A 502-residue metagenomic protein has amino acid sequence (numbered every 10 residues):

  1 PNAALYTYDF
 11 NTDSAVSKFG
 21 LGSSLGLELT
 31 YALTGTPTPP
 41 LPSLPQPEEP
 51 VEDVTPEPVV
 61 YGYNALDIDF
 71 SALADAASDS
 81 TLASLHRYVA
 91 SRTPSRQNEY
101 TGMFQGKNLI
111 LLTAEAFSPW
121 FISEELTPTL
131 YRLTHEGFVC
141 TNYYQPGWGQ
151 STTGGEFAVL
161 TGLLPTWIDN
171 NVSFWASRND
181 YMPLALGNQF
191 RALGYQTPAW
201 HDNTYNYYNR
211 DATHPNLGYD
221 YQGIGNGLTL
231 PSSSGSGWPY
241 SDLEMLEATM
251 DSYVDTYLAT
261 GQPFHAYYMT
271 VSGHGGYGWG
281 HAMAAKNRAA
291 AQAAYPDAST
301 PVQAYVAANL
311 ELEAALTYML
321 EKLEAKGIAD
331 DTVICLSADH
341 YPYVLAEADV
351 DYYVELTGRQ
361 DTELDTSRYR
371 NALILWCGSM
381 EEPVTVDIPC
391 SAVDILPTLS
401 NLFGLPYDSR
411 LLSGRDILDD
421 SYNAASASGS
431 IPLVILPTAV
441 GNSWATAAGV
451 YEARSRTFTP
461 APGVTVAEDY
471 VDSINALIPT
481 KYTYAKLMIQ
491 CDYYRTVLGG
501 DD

Functional and structural regions predicted by a protein language model:
P1-K107, S123-T127, T134-H135, L310: N-terminal secretory/membrane-targeting segments
S78-D502: Solvent-exposed soluble domains appended to multi-pass membrane proteins
